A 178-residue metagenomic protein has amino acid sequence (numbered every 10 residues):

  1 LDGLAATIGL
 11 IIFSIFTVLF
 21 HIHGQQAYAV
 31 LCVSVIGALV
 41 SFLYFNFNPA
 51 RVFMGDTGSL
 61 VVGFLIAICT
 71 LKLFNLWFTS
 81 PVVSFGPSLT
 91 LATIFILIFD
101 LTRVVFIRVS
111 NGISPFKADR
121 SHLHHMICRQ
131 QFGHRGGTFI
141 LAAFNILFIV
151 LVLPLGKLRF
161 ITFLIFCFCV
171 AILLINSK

Functional and structural regions predicted by a protein language model:
G3-Q130, H134-K178: Alpha-helical transmembrane segments
